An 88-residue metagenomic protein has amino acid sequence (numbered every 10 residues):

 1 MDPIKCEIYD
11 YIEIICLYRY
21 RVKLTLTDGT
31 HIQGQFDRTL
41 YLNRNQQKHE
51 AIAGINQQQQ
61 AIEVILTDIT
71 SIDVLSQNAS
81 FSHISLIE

Functional and structural regions predicted by a protein language model:
D2-E88: Conserved RNA-binding domains used in RNP assembly and mRNA/RNA metabolism
